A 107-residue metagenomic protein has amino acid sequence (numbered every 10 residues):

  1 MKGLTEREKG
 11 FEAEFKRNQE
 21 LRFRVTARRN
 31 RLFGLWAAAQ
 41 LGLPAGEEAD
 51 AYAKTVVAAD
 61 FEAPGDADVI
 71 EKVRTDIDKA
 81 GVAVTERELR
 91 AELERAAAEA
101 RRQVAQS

Functional and structural regions predicted by a protein language model:
M1-S107: A charge-rich, low-complexity, intrinsically flexible signal that marks solvent-exposed coils, linkers, repeats
